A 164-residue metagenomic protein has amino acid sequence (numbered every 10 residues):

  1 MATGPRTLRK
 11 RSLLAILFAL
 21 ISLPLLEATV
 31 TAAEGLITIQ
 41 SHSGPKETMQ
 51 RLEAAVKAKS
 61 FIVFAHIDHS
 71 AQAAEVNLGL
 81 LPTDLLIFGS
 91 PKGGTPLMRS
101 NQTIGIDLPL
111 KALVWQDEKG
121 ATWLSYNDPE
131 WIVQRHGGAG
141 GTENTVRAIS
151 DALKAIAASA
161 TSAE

Functional and structural regions predicted by a protein language model:
M1-R9: N-terminal secretory signal peptides that target proteins for export/translocation
S12-L25: Bacterial N-terminal signal peptides
V30-S60, A158-E164: Terminal, regulation- and interaction-focused segments at domain boundaries
I39-E47, F64, G140-R147: Soluble non-cytosolic domains of exported or imported proteins
T48, L52, H69, T145 (+1 more regions): Stable alpha-helical elements in mature extracytoplasmic
E53, K57, F61-L110, V114: Compact, glycine-rich, soluble single-domain proteins
K111-A139: Beta-strand/loop substructures that line and gate deep hydrophobic ligand-binding cavities in soluble
E130-E164: C-terminal partner/receptor-binding element of secreted or periplasmic proteins
